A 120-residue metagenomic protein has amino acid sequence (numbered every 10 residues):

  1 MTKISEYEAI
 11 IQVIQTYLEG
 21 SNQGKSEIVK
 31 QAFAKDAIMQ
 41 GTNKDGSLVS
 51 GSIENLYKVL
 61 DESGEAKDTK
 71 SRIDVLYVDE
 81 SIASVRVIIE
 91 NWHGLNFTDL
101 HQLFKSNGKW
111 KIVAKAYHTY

Functional and structural regions predicted by a protein language model:
M1-E27, Q31-K35, G51: Short, low-complexity N-terminal intrinsically disordered segments enriched in polar/charged residues
E6-A9, I38-D45, V49-N96: Surface-exposed, charged secondary-structure patches
V29-K30, G41, A114: Hydrophobic residues in well-ordered beta-strands that form the structural core
F33, I89-N91, A116-Y117: Short beta-strand segments enriched in hydrophobic/aromatic residues within well-folded beta-rich domains
N96-Y120: Short beta-strand edge/turn micro-motifs at domain boundaries
